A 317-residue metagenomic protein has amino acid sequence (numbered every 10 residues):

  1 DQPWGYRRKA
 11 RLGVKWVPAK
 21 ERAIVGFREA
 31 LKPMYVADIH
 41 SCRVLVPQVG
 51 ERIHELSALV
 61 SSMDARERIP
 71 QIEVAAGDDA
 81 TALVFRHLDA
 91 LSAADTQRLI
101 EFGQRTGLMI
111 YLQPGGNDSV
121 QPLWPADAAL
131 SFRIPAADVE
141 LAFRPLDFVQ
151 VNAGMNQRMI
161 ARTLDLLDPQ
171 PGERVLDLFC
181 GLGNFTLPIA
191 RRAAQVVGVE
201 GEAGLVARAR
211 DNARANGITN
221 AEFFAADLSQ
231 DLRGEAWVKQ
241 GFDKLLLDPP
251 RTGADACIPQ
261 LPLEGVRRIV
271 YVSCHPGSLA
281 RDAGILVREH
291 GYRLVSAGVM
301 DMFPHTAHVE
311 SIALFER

Functional and structural regions predicted by a protein language model:
D1-L247, T252-P259: Accessory RNA-recognition modules of RNA-modification enzymes
K9, H308-I312: Short hydrophobic/aromatic beta-strand or adjacent loop that forms the aromatic wall/cage of a ligand/substrate-binding
E222-V309: S-adenosylmethionine
A313-R317: Conserved beta strand-loop-helix elements of the APE1-like EEP
